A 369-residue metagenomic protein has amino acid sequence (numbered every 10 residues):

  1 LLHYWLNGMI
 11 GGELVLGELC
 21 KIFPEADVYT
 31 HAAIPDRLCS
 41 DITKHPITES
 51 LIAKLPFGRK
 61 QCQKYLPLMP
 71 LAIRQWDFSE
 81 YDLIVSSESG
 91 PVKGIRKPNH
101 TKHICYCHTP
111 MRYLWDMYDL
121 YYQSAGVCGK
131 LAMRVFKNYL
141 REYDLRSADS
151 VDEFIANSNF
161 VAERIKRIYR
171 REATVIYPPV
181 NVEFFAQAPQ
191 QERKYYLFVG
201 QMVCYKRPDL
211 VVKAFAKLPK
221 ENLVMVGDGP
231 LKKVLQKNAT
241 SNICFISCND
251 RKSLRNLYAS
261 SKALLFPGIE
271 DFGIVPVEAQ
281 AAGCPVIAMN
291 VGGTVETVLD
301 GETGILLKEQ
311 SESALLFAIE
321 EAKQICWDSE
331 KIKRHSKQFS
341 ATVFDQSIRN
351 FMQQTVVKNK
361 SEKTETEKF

Functional and structural regions predicted by a protein language model:
Q123-F154, A162: Membrane-proximal helix-turn-helix segments that form the acceptor-binding/catalytic region of lipid-linked
A186-K206, V212-L218, L223-V224: Conserved donor-binding/catalytic core segment of Leloir-type glycosyltransferases
K233-N256: Nucleotide-activated donor-binding/catalytic signature segment of Leloir-type glycosyltransferases, i.e., the conserved
N256-S261, I348: Short alpha-helical donor nucleotide-sugar binding micro-motif in glycosyltransferases
A259-D271, C284: Acidic donor-binding loop of glycosyltransferase active sites
L265, P285-M289, V298: Short hydrophobic beta-strand element within catalytic cores of glycosyltransferases and related nucleotide-activated
D300-G301, I305-E312, I319-C326: Conserved acidic donor-binding segment of nucleotide-sugar-dependent glycosyltransferases
Q324-E362, F369: A charged, aromatic-enriched C-terminal amphipathic alpha-helix characteristic of glycosyltransferases across folds
